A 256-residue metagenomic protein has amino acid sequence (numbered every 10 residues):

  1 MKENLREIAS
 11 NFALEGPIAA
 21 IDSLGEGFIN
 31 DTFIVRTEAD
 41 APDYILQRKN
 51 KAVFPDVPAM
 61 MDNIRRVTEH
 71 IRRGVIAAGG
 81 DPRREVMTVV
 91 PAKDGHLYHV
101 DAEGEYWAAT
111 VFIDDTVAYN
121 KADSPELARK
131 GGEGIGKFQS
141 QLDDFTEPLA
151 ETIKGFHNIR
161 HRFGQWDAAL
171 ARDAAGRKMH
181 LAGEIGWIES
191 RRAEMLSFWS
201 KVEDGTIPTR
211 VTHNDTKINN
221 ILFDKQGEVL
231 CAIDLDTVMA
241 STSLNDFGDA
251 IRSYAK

Functional and structural regions predicted by a protein language model:
M1-D22, V67, I71: Juxta-kinase regulatory segment immediately upstream of eukaryotic protein kinase catalytic domains
L14-E38: ATP-binding glycine-rich phosphate-binding loop
D22-E26, Q47-P58, I113-E133, D144-H213 (+2 more regions): ATP-dependent phospho-/nucleotidyl transfer catalytic cores
R36-D43, K225-E228: Active-site beta-strand-loop-beta-strand hairpin of nuclease catalytic cores that positions key catalytic residues
D40-N63, E69-L149: ATP-binding pocket architecture of kinase catalytic cores
D234: Conserved active-site aspartate in kinases
L244-K256: Active-site activation/catalytic loop segments of kinase-like enzymes and analogous catalytic loops in related
